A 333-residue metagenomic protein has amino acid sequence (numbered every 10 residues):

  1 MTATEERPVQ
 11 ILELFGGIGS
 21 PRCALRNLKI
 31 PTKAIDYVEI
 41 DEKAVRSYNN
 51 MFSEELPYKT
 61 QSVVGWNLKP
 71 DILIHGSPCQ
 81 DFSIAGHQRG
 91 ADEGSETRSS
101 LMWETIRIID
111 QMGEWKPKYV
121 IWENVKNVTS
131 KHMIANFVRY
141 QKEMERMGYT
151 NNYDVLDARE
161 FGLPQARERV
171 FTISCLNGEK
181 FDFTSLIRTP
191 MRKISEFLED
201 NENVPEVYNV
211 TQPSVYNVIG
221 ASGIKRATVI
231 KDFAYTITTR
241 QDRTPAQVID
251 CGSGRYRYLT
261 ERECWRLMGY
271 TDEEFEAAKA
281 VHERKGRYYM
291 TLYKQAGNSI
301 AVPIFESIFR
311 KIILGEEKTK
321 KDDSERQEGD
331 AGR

Functional and structural regions predicted by a protein language model:
M1-E5, K225-T228: Short boundary motifs at domain starts and secondary-structure transition points
T2-K116, K126-S130, A135-F137: Core alpha/beta nucleotide-donor-binding catalytic domains of modification enzymes
A24, S47, E104, R139-R146 (+2 more regions): Amphipathic alpha-helical segments that form well-ordered structural scaffolds and often line/cohere around active
E39, I121-V125, G297: Catalytic palm active-site di-aspartate
G65-I72, F82-R243, R255-R257: Class I S-adenosyl-L-methionine
Y208-R333: C-terminal target-recognition/interaction regions appended to catalytic cores
